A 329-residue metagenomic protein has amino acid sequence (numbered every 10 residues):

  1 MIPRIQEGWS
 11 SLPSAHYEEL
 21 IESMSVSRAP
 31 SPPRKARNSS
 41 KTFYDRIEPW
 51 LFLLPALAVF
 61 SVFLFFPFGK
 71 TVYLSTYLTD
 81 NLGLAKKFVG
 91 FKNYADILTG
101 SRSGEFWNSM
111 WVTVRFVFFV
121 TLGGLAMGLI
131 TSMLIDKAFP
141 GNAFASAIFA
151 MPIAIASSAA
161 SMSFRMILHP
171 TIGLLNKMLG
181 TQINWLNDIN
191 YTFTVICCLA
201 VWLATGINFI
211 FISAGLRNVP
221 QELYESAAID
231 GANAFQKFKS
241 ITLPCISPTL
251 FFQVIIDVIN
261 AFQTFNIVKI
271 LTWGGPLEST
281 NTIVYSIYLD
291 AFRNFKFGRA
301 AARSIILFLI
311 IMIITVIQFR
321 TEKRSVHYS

Functional and structural regions predicted by a protein language model:
M1-L53, P140-G141, F319-S329: Transmembrane alpha-helical segments of polytopic membrane transport and secretion proteins
K41-S329: A structural signal for multi-pass alpha-helical bundles of membrane permease subunits that mediate small-molecule
